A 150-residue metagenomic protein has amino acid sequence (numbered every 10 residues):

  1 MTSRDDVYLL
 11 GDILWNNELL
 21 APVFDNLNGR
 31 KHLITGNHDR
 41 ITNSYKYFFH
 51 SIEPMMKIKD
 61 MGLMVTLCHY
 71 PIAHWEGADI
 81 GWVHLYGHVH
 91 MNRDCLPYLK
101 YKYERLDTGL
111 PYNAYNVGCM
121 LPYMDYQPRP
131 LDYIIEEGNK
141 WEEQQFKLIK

Functional and structural regions predicted by a protein language model:
M1-D60: Core catalytic region of metal-dependent phosphoesterases/phosphodiesterases, especially metallo-beta-lactamase-like
M1-L19, T108-N113, V117-M124, R129-N139 (+1 more regions): N-terminal active-site segment of His-dependent metallophosphoesterases
V7-D12, K31-N37, L67-C68, V83-H90 (+1 more regions): Active-site neighborhood of phospho(di)ester-bond hydrolases with catalytic His/Asp-centered motifs
L14-L19, N37-S44, A73-G77, L85-P97 (+1 more regions): Active-site environment of divalent metal-dependent phosphoester hydrolases
V23-N28, F49, E76-I80, D107-L110: Short, conserved loop/helix-junction motifs that constitute active-site signature segments in enzyme catalytic cores
K57-V65, P111-Y112: Beta-strand-turn-beta hairpins that frame and shape the catalytic cleft of phosphate-ester-processing enzymes
D79-P122: Segments surrounding the PLD/"HKD" phosphodiesterase catalytic module and close analogs
L99, G138-F146: Long, compositionally biased, charged low-complexity segments
